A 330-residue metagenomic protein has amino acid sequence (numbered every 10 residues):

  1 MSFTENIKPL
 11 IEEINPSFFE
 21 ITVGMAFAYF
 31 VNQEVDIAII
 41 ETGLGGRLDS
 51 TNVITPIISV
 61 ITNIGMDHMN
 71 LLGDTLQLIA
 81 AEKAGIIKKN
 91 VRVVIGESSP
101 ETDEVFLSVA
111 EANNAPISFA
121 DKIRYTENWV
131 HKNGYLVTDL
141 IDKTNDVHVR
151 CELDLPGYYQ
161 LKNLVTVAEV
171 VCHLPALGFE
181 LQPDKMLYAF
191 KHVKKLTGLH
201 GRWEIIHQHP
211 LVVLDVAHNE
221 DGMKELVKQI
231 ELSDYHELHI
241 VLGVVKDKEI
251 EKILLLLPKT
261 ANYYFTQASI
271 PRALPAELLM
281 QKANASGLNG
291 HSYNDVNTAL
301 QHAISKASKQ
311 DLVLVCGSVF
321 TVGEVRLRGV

Functional and structural regions predicted by a protein language model:
M1-I54, N70-L72, P100-E101: ATP-dependent carboxylate-amine ligase catalytic core
N32-Q33, I37-T42, S50-V60, I64-M69 (+2 more regions): Nucleotide phosphate-binding/pyrophosphate-handling subdomain across enzymes that bind or process nucleotide phosphates
G46-R47, T55-A115: Conserved catalytic-core segment of NTP-binding enzymes
G96-E97, E111-H131, L153-Y158, L187-V193 (+5 more regions): Beta-strand->loop->alpha-helix junctions that form or flank phosphate-binding loops in nucleotide-handling enzymes
S99-V109, N114, L211-L214, E220 (+1 more regions): C-terminal helical cap/extension that packs against the catalytic core of soluble nucleotide-cofactor enzymes
V130-V147: Acidic-glycine-rich active-site phosphate/pyrophosphate-binding loop
S318: Active-site-proximal loop/hinge segments that shape catalytic or ion-binding/gating pockets
